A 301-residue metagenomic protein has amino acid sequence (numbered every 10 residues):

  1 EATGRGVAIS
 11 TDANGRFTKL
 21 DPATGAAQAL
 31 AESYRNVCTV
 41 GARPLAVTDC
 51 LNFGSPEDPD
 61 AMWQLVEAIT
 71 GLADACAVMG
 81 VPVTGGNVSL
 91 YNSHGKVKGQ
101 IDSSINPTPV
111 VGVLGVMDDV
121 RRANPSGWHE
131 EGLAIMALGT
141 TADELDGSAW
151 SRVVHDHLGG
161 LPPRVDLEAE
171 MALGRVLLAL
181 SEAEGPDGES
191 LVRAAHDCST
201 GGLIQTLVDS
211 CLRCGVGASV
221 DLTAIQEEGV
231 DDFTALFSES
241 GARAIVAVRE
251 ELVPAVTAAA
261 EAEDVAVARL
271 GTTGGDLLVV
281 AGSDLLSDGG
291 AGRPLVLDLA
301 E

Functional and structural regions predicted by a protein language model:
E1-D143, S148-P162, L236-F237: Glycine-rich phosphate/pyrophosphate-binding loop regions near the starts of catalytic domains
D21-T24, W63, L161-M171, A194 (+3 more regions): A short glycine-/small-residue-rich loop at the edge of a beta-strand within enzyme catalytic domains
A26-A27, G112-D118, R164-R175, L222-G229: A general structural motif
Q28, V66-E67, M171-R175, G202 (+1 more regions): Residue-level recognition of alpha-helix initiation/capping sites
A68-A75, M79, T84, V88-P109 (+1 more regions): Glycine-/charge-enriched secondary-structure boundary and capping motifs
R152-A195: A glycine- and small/hydrophobic-rich beta-loop-beta segment that serves as a flexible "lid/hinge" or phosphate-binding
